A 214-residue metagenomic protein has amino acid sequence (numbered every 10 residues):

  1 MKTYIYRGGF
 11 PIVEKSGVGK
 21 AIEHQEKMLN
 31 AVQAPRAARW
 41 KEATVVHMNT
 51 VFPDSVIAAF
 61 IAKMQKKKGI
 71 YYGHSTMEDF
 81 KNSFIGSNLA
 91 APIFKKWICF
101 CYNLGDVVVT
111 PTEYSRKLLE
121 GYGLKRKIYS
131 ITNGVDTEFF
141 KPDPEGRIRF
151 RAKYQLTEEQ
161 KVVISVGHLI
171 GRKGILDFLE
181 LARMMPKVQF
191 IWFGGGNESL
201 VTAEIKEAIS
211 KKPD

Functional and structural regions predicted by a protein language model:
G9-P11, V166-I170, G196-N197: Short donor-sugar binding/catalytic loops of nucleotide-sugar-dependent glycosyltransferases, especially enzymes
R36-S55, K68-I70: Short N-terminal targeting/anchoring amphipathic segment
V45-H47, I61-F80, V107-V109, Y129: Active-site proximal beta-strand in glycosyltransferases
M64, A90-V108: Membrane-proximal helix-turn-helix segments that form the acceptor-binding/catalytic region of lipid-linked
Y114, G134: Carbohydrate-associated surface elements
K141-L156: A short helix/loop element that forms part of the nucleotide-sugar donor recognition site in Leloir-type
T157-K173, L179-M185, I191: Conserved donor-binding/catalytic core segment of Leloir-type glycosyltransferases
W192-G194, T202-D214: Nucleotide-activated donor-binding/catalytic signature segment of Leloir-type glycosyltransferases, i.e., the conserved
